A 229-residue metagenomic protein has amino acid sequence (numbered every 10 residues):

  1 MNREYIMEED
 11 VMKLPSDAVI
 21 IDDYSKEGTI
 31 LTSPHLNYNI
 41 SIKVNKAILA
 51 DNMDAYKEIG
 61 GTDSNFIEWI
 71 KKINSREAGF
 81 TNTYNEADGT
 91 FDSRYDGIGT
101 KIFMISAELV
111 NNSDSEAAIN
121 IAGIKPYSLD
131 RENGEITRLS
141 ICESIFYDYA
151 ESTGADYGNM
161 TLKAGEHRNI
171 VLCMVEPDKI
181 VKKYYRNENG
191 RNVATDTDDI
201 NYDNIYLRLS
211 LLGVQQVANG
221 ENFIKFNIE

Functional and structural regions predicted by a protein language model:
M1-E229: Conserved functional micro-motifs across diverse proteins
